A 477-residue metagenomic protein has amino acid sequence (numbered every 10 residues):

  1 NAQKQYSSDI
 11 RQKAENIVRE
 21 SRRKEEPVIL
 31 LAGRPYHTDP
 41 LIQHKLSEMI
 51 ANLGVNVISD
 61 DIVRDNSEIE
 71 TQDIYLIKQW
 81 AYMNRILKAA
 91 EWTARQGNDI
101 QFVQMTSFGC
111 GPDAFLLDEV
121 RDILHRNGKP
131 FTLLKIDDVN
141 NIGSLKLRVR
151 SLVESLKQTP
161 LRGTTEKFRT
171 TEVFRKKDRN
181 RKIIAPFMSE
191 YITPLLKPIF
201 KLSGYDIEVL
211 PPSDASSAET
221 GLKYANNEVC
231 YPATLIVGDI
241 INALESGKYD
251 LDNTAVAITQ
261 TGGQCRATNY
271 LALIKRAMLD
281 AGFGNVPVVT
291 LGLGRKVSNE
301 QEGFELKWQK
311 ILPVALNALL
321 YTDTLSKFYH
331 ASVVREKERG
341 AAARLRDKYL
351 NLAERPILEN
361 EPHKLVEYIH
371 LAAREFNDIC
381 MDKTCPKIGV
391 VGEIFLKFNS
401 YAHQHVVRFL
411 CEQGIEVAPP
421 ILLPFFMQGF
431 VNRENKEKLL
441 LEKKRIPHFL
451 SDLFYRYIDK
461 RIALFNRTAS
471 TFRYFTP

Functional and structural regions predicted by a protein language model:
N1-P477: An N-terminal assembly and electron-transfer interface module characteristic of large anaerobic redox and radical
